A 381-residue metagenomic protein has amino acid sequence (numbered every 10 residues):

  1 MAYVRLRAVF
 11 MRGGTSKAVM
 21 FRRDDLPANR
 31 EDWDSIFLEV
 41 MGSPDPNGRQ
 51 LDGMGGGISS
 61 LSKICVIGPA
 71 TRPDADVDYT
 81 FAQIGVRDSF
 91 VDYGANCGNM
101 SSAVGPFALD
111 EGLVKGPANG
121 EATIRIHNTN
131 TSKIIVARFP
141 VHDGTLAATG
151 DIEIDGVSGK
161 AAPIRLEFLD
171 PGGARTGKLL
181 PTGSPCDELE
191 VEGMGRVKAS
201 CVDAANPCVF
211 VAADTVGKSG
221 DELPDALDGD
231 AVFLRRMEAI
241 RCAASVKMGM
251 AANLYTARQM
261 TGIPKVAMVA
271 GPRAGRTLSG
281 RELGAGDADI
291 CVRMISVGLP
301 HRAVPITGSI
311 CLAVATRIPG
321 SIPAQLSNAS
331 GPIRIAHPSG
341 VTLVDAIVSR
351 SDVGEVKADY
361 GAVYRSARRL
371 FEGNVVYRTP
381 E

Functional and structural regions predicted by a protein language model:
M1-E381: A glycine-rich beta-to-alpha transition motif near the start of alpha/beta enzyme domains, typified by
